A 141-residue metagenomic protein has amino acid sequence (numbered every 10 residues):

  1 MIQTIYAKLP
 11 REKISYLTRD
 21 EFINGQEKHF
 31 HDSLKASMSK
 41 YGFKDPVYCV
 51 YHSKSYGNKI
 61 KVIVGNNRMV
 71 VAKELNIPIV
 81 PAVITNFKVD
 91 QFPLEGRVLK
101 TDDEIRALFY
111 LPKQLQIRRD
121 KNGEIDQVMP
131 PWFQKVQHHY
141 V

Functional and structural regions predicted by a protein language model:
M1-I63, N67-N86, D90-L99, R118-K121 (+2 more regions): Short, charged/polar connector segments at secondary-structure boundaries
D102-F109: Long C-terminal appendages of very large multidomain proteins
